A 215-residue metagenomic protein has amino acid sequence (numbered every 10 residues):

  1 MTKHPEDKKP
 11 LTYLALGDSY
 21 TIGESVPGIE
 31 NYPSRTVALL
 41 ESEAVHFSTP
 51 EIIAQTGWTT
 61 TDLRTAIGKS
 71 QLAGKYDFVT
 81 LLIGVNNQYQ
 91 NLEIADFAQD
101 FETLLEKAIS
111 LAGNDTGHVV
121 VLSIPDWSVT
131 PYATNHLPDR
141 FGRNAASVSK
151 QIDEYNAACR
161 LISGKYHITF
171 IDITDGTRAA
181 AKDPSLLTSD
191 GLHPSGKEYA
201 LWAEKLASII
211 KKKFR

Functional and structural regions predicted by a protein language model:
M1-T56, A66-K75, A200: Serine-esterase "nucleophile elbow" of acetyl-processing enzymes
G23, T60, N87: Short beta->alpha connector loops of Rossmann-like oxidoreductase domains
I53-W58, I83-V85: Cell-envelope and extracellular/periplasmic
T65-R215: Alpha-helical cap/lid subdomain in secreted, periplasmic, or secretory-pathway luminal O-acyl-processing enzymes
